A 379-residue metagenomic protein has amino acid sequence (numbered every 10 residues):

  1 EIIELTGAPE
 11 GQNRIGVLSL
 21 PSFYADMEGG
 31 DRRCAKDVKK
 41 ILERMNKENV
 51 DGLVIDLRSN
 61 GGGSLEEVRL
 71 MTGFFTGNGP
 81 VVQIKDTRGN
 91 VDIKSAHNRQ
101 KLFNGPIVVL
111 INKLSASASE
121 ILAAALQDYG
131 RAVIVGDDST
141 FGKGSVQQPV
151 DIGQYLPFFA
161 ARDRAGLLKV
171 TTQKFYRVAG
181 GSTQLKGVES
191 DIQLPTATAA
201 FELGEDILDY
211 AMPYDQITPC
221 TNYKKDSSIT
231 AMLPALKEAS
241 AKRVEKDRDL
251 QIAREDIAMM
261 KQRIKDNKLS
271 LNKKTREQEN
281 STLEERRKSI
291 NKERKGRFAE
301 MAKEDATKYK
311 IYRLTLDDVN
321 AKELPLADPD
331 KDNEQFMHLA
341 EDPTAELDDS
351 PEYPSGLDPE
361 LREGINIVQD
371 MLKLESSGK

Functional and structural regions predicted by a protein language model:
E1-L156, K174, Y353, L357-L361 (+2 more regions): Cleft-lining beta-strand/loop regions that shape enzyme active-site pockets
D37, I41, G52, S59 (+10 more regions): Generic preference for well-ordered secondary structure
D56, V82-Q83, R88-V91, L156-F158 (+6 more regions): Mixed-charge, polar/low-complexity N-terminal
G89, P106, P157-F159, Q193 (+1 more regions): Short, intrinsically disordered/low-complexity patches at protein termini and at juxtamembrane boundaries
R99-K101, P157-A160, D215-N222: A general structural signal for short secondary-structure boundary/capping elements
A118, G130, V135-L203: Polar, glycine-rich mid-to-C-terminal structural blocks that act as macromolecule-binding/assembly scaffolds
R177-G378: Conserved functional hotspot residues or short segments at active or partner-binding sites across diverse domains
